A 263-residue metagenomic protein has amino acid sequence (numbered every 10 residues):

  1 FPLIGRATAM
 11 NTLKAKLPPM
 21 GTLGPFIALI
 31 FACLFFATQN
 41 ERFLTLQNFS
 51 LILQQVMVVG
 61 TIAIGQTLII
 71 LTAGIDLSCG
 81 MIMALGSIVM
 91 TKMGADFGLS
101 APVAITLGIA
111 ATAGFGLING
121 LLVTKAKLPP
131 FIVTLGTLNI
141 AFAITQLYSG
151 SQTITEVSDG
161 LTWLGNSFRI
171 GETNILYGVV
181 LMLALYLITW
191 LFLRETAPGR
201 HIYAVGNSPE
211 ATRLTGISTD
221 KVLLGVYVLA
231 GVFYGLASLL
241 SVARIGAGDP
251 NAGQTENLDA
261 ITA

Functional and structural regions predicted by a protein language model:
F1-I27, F35, L44: Transmembrane alpha-helical segments of polytopic membrane transport and secretion proteins
K16, A126, P130-T196, V222-G225 (+1 more regions): Transmembrane helix-bundle core of multi-pass membrane transporters and related energy-transducing complexes
P25-A37, Q66, L138-T145, V179-W190 (+2 more regions): Hydrophobic core segments of alpha-helical transmembrane domains in multi-pass membrane transport and ion-translocation
F31-F97, L121-L128: Single transmembrane alpha-helix segments in multi-pass membrane proteins
Q39-L51, T145-Q152, L193-G199, Y227-A263: Inter-helical junctions in multi-pass inner-membrane proteins, predominant in energy-converting antiporter-like
V56-Q66, M81-L85, G114-L117, G136-N139 (+3 more regions): Hydrophobic alpha-helical segments embedded in the membrane of multi-pass proteins
G98-L138: Alpha-helical transmembrane segments within multi-pass membrane transporters and channels
L99-I105, G114-N119, G171-G248: Helix-loop-helix "hairpin" substructures at the membrane interface of multi-pass membrane proteins
